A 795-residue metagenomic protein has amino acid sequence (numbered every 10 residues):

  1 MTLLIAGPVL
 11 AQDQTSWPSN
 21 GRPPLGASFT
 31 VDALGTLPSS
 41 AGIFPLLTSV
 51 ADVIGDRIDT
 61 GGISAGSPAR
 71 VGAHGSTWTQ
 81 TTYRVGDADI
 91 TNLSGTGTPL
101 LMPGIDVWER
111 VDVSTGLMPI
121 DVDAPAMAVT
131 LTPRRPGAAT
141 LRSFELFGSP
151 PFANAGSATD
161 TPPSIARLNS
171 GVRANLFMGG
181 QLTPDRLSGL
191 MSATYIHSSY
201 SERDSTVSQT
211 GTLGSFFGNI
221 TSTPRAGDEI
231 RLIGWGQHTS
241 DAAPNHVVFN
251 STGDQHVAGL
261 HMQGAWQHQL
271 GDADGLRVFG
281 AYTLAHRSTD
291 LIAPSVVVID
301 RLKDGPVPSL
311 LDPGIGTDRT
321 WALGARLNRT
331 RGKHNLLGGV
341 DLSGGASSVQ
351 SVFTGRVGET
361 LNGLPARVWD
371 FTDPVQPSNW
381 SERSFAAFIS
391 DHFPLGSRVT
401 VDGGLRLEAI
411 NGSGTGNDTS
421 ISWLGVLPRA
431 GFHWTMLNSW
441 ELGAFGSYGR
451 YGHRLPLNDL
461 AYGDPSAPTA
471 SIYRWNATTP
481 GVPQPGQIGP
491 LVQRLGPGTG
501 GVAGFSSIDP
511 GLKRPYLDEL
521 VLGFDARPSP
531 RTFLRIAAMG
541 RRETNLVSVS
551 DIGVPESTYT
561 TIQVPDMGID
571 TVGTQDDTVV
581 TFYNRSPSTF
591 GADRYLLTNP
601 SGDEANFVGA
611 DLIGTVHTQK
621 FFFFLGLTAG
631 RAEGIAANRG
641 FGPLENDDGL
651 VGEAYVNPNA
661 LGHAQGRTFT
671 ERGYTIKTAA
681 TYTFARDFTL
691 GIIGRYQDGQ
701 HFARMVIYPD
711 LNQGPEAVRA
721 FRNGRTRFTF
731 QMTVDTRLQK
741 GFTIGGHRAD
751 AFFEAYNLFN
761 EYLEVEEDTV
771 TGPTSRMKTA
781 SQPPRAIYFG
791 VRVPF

Functional and structural regions predicted by a protein language model:
D13-R135, N154-A155, T161-P162, G171-F177 (+2 more regions): Periplasmic N-terminal accessory/gating domains of Gram-negative outer-membrane beta-barrel systems
F144-P150, M191-Y195, L232-G236, V278-L284 (+7 more regions): Transmembrane beta-barrel strands of outer-membrane/channel proteins
A166-D241, D254-G280, P428: Transmembrane beta-barrel wall of Gram-negative outer-membrane proteins
I233-F388, T558-T561, D566, T571 (+2 more regions): Replace "related TpsB outer-membrane translocases also match" with "some related outer-membrane beta-barrels such as
P308-L310, R319, N335-E441, Y473-A477 (+3 more regions): Signature of Gram-negative outer-membrane beta-barrel scaffolds
G396, T400, R527, R535-R704: Gram-negative outer-membrane beta-barrel transporters
S420-L424, G431-T598, R725, T729: Solvent-exposed loop/turn elements at secondary-structure boundaries
R531, T544-N545, V549, R631-E633 (+3 more regions): C-terminal beta-signal and adjacent terminal beta-strands/loops of Gram-negative outer-membrane beta-barrel proteins
